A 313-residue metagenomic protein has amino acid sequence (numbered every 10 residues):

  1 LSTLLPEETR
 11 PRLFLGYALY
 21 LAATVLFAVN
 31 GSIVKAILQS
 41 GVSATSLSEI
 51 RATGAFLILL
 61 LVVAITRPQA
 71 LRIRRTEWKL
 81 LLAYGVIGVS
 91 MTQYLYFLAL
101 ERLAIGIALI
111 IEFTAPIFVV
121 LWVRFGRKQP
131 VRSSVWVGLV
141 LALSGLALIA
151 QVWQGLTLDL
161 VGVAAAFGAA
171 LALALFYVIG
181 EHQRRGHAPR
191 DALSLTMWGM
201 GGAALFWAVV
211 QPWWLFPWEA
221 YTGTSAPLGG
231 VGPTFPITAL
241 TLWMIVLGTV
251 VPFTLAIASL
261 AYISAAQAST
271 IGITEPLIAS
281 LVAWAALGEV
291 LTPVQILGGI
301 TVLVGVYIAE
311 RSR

Functional and structural regions predicted by a protein language model:
L1-I50, G155-G186, A203-V209: Glycine-/small-residue-enriched transmembrane alpha-helix faces in small-molecule transporters and effluxers
S2, A18, Q39-M91, F118-W122 (+3 more regions): Transmembrane alpha-helices of multi-pass small-molecule transport proteins
S2-E7, A52, Q151, I237 (+2 more regions): C-terminal-most transmembrane helix of multi-pass membrane proteins
R12-G16, G41-E49, I73-K79, Q151-A172 (+2 more regions): Juxtamembrane helix-entry segments on the extracytoplasmic side of multipass membrane proteins
L26, G31, L60-A108, E112 (+2 more regions): Specific transmembrane alpha-helical segments of multi-pass solute transporters/efflux pumps, especially DMT/EamA
I37, L47, R51, L82 (+9 more regions): Hydrophobic/aromatic residues within transmembrane alpha-helices of multi-pass small-molecule transporters
E49-I50, Q93, I107-T114, G180-A204 (+2 more regions): Helix-helix packing/entry segments at the starts of transmembrane helices
L59, W122, V131-V152, A170-L173 (+2 more regions): Hydrophobic transmembrane alpha-helices of multi-pass small-molecule transport proteins
